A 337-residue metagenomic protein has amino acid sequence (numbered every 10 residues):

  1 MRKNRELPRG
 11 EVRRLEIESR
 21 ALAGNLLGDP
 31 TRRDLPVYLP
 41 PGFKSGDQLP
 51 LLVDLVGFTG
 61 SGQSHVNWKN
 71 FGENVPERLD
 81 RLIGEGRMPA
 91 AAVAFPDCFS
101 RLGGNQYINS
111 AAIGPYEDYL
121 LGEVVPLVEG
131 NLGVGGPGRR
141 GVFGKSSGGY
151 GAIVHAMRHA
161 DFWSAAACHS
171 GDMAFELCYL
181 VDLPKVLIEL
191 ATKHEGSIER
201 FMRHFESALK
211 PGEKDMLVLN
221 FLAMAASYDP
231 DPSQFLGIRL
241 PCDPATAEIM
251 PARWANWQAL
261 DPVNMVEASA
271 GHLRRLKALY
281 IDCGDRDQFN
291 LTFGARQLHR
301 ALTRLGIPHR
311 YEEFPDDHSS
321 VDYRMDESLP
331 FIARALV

Functional and structural regions predicted by a protein language model:
M1-V337: Non-catalytic cap/lid and distal C-terminal segments of serine-dependent acyl enzymes
